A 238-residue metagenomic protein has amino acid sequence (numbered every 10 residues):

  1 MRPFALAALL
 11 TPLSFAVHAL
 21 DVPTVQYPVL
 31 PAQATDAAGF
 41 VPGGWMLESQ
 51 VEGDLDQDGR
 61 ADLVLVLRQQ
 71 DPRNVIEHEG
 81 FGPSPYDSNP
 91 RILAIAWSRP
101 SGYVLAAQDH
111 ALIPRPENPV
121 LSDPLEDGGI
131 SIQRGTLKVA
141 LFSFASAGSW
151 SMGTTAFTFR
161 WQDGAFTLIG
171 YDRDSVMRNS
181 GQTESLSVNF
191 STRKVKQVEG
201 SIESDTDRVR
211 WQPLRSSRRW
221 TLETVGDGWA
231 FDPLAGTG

Functional and structural regions predicted by a protein language model:
M1-F4: Positively charged n-region of N-terminal signal peptides that target proteins for export
S14-A16: N-terminal signal peptide c-region/cleavage motif recognized by signal peptidases
L20-G43, S101-V120: Blade-edge motifs of beta-propeller repeat domains
L20-P23, P124-G238: Acidic, small-residue rich beta-repeat scaffolds with periodic aromatic anchors
L20-V22, P72-H110, F159-W161: Beta-propeller blade repeat segments, especially FG-GAP/WD-type strand-to-loop junctions in 6- to 7-bladed propeller
M46-L55, V120-T136: Beta-propeller blade termini
L55-L67, S131-L141: Acidic/hydrophobic-patterned starts of short beta strands in beta-sheet-rich repeat architectures
Q70-P83, S146-G153, S180: Short, cysteine-centered beta-strand-loop-beta hairpins and adjacent loop/turn segments enriched in charged/polar
